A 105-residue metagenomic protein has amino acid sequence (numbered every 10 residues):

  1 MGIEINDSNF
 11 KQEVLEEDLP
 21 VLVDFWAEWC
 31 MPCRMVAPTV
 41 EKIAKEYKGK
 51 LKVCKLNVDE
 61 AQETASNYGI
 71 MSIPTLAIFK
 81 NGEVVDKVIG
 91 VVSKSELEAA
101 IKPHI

Functional and structural regions predicted by a protein language model:
M1-K52, D59-I105: Proteins that catalyze or organize thiol-disulfide redox chemistry and the adjacent proteostasis machinery handling
